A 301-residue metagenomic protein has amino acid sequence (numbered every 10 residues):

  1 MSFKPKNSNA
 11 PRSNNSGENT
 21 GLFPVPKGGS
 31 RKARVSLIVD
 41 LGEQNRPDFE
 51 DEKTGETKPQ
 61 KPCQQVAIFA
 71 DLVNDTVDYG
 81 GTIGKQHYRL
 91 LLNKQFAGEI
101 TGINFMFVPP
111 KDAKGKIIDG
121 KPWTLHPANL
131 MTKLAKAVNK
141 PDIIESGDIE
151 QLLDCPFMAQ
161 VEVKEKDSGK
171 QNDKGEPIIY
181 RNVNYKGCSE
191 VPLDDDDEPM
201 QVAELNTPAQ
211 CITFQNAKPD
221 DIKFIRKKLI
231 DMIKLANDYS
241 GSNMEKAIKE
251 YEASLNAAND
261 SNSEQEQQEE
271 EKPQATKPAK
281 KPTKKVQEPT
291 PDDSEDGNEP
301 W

Functional and structural regions predicted by a protein language model:
M1-W301: Short beta-rich binding modules
